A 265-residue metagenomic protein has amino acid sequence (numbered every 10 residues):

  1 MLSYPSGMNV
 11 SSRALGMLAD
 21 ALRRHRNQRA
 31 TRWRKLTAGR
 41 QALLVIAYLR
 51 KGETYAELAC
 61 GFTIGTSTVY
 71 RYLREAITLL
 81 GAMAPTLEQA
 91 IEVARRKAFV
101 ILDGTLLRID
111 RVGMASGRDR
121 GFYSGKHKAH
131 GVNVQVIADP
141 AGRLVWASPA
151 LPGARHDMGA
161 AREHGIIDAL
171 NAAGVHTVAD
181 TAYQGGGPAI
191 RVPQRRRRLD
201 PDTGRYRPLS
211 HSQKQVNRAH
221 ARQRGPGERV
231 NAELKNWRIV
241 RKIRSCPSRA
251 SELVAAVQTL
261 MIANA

Functional and structural regions predicted by a protein language model:
M1-R32: Charged, often Cys/His-bearing segments associated with DNA-binding zinc-finger transcription factors
G7, W33-R34, A47, F62-G65: Short secondary-structure transition/capping motifs
S12, G39, K128-V132: Short, flexible loop/turn motifs enriched in small residues
K35-L36, V93: A short beta-turn/loop motif at secondary-structure boundaries
L36-T37, A219: Residue-level marker of regulatory loop/turn positions in helix-turn-helix DNA-binding domains and in histidine
T37-K51: Short, amphipathic alpha-helical "recognition" segments used to contact nucleic acids or chromatin
E57, G61-R74, T78-G81, P85-A265: Short, well-ordered secondary-structure "scaffold" segments embedded in the functional core of diverse domains
